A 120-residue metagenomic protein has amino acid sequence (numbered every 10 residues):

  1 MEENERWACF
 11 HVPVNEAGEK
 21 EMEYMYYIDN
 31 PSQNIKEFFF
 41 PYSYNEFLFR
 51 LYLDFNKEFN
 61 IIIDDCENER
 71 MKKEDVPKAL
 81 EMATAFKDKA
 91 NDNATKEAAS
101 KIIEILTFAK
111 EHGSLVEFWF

Functional and structural regions predicted by a protein language model:
M1-S114, W119-F120: Acidic (Asp/Glu-rich) sequence patches and key acidic residues that form negatively charged surfaces used
